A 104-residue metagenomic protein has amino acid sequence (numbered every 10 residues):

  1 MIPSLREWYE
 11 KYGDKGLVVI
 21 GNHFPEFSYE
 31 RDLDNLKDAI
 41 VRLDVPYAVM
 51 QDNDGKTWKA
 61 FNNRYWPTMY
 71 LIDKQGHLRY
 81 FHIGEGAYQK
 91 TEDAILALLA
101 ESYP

Functional and structural regions predicted by a protein language model:
M1-H23, I40-L43, A97: Conserved helix-turn-beta segment immediately C-terminal to the redox Cys motif in thioredoxin-like folds
M1-I2, D32, F61, F81-I83 (+1 more regions): Short, solvent-exposed loop/turn and secondary-structure capping segments
S4-E7, R31, N35-D38, K56 (+2 more regions): Extracytoplasmic/secreted proteins, especially bacterial periplasmic and envelope-associated proteins
G16, Y65-P104: Thiol-/selenol-based redox modules, centered on thioredoxin-like and closely related oxidoreductase domains
V18, D34-D73: Short, internal strand/loop/helix patches that form the active-site neighborhood or redox-interaction surface
N22, E30, L78: A short acidic, helix-capping loop that chelates divalent metal ions and anchors anionic groups
H23-P25, Q51: Residue-level recognition of beta-strand->loop/alpha-helix junctions
F27-Y29, T57, G86: Generic structural signal for helix capping and beta-alpha/helix-loop junctions
